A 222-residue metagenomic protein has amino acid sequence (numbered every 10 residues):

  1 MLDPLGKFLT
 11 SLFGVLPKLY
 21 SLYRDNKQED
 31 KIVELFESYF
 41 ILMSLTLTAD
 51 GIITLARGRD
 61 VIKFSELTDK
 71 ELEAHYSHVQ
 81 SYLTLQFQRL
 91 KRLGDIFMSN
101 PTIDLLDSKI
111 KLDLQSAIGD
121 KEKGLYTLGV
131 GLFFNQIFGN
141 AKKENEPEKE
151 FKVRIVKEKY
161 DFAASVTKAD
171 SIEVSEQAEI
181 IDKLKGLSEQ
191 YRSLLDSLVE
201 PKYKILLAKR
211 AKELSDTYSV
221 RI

Functional and structural regions predicted by a protein language model:
M1-E29: Short, cationic, amphipathic peptide segments
D3, K27, D60, M98-P101 (+5 more regions): Short, flexible coil/linker elements and helix-boundary hinge sites characteristic of intrinsically disordered
F13-L16, F40-T54, Q80-G94, E122 (+2 more regions): A structural signal for well-ordered alpha-helices, especially hydrophobic packing surfaces of coiled-coils
K18-S81: Amphipathic, membrane-active segments
Y20-Y23, Y39, Y76, Y82 (+5 more regions): Sequence-level detector for tyrosine residue identity
R24-K27, M43, Q80, Q86 (+4 more regions): Generic alpha-helical secondary structure signal
L55-A178: Interfacial alpha-helical end/capping and short helix-turn segments at domain and membrane boundaries
K157-I222: Charge-dense, extended regions
